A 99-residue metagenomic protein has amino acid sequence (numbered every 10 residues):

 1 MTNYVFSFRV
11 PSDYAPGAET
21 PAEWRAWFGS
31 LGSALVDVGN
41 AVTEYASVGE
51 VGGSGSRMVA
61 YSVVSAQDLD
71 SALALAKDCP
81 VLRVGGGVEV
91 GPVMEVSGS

Functional and structural regions predicted by a protein language model:
M1-S99: Conserved, structured core segments of small domains
